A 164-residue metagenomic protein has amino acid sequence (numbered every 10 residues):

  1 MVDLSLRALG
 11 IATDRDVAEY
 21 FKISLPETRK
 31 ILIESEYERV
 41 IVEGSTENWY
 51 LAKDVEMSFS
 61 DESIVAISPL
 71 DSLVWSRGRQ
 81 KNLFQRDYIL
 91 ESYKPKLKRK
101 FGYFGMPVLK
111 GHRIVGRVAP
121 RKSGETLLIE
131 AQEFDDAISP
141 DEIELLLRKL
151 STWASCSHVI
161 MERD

Functional and structural regions predicted by a protein language model:
M1-D164: Long, charged, low-complexity, helical-prone intrinsically disordered regions
